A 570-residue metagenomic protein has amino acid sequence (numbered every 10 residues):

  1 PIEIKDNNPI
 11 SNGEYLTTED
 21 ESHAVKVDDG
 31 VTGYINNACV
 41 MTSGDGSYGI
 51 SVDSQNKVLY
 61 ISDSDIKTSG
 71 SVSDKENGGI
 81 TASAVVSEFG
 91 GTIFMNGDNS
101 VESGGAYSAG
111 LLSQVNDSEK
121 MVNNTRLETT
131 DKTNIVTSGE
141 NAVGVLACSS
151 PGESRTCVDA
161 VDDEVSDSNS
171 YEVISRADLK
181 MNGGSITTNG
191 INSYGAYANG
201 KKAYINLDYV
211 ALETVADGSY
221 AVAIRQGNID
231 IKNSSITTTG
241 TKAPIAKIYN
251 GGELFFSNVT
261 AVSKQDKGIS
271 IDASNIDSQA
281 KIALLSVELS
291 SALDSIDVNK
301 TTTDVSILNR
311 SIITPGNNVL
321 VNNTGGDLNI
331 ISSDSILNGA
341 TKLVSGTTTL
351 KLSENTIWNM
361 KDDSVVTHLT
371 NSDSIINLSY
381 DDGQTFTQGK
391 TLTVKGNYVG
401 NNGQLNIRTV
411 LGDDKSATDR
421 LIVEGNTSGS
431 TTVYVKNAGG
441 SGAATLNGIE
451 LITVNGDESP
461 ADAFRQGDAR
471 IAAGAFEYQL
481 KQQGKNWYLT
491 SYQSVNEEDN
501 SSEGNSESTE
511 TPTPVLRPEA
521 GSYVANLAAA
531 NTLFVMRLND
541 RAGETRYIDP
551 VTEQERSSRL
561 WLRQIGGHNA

Functional and structural regions predicted by a protein language model:
P1, K26-V27, S87-E88, V115-M121 (+5 more regions): Short aromatic-glycine motifs in intrinsically disordered, low-complexity regions
I2-E21, T32-G46, V58-T81, T92-Y107 (+15 more regions): Beta-strand-rich solenoid/repeat architectures in extracellular/passenger domains of polysaccharide-targeting enzymes
H23-D28, Y48-D53, T81-F89, Y107-D117 (+8 more regions): Predominantly extracellular/luminal carbohydrate-interaction, adhesion, and secreted-enzyme modules that are
I35-N37, D98, N124, E153-V161 (+9 more regions): Extracellular Ser/Thr- and Pro-rich, acidic-biased low-complexity repeat/linker "stalks"
V72, G439, H568-A570: Gram-negative outer-membrane beta-barrel proteins
Y197, A340, W561-I565: Transmembrane beta-strands of outer-membrane beta-barrel proteins
S263, S286, S291-A292, V298-T432 (+2 more regions): Extracellular beta-solenoid/beta-roll
E503-A570: Outer membrane beta-barrel translocator domains of Type V secretion systems
